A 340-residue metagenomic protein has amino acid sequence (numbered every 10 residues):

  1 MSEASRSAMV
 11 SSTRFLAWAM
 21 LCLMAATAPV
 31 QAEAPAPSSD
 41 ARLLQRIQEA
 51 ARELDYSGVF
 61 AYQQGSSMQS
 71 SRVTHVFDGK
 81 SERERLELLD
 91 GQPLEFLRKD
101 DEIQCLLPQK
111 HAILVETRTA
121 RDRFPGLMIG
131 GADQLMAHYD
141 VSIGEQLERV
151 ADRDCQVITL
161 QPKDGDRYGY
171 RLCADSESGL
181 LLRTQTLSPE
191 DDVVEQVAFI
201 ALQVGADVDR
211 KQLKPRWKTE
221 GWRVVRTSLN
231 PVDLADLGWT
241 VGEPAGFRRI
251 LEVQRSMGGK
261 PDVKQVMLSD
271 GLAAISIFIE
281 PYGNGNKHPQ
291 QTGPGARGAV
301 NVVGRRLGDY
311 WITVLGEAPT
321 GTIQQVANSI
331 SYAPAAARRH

Functional and structural regions predicted by a protein language model:
E3-A17: Bacterial N-terminal signal peptides that target proteins for export
A17-A26: Bacterial N-terminal signal peptides
A28-A32: Sec/Tat signal peptide C-region and signal peptidase I cleavage site
E33-H111, A137-T186: N-terminal mature ectodomain segment of secretory-pathway/periplasmic proteins
C105-L127: Acidic/charged, solvent-exposed loop-and-adjacent secondary-structure segments enriched in E/D, K/R, S/T, and G/P
I129-L187, D192, G221-V266: Extended beta-strand-rich segments in extracellular/periplasmic secretory proteins, especially within noncatalytic
S178-L180, L187, D191-R210, I312-H340: Surface-exposed amphipathic alpha-helical segments
E220-G308, T320-G321, Q325: Short, solvent-exposed recognition patches
